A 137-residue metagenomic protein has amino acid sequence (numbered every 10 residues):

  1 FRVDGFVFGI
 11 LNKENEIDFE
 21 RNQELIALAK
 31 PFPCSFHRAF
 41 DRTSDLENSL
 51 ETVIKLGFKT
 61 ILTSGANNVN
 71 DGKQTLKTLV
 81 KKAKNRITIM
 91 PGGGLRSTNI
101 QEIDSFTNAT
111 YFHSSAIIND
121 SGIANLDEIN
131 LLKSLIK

Functional and structural regions predicted by a protein language model:
F1, E14-R38, Q74-S97, E128-K137: Alpha-helix-loop-beta-strand connector modules within alpha/beta enzyme cores
F1-K13, F58-G72, T107-I129: Glycine-rich phosphate-binding active-site loops on the catalytic face of alpha/beta enzymes
N15-F19, T43-S44, V69-N70, S97 (+1 more regions): Loop/helix-junction capping segments adjacent to catalytic residues or to phosphate/diphosphate-binding pockets
R21-N22, P31-N70: Histidine/lysine/aspartate-rich catalytic loop segments that bind and position anionic ligands
S35, S44, S49, S64 (+5 more regions): Generic serine detector
D41-L56, K77-I89, L95-T110: Catalytic cores of alpha/beta
